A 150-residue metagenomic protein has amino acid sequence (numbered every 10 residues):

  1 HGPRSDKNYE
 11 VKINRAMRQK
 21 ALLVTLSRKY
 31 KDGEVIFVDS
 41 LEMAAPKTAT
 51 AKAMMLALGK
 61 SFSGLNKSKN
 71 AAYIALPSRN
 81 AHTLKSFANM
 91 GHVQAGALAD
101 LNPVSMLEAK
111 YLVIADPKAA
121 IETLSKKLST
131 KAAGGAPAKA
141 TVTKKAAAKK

Functional and structural regions predicted by a protein language model:
P3-K150: Extended polybasic, low-complexity segments that bind anionic RNA or targeting/receptor surfaces
